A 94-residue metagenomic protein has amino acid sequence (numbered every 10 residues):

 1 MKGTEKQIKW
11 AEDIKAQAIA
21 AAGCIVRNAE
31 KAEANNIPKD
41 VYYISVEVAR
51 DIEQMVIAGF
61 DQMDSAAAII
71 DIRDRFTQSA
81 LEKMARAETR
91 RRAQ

Functional and structural regions predicted by a protein language model:
M1-Q94: Charged, low-complexity intrinsically disordered segments and flexible loops
